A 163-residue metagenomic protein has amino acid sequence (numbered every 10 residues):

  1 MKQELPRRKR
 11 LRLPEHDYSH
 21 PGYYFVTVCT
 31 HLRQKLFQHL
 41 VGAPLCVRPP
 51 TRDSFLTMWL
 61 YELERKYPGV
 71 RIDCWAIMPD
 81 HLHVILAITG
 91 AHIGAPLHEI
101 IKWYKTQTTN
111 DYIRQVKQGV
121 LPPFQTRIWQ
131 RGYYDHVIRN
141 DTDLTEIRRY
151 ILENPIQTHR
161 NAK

Functional and structural regions predicted by a protein language model:
M1-K163: Short catalytic/metal-binding and nucleic-acid-binding patches
